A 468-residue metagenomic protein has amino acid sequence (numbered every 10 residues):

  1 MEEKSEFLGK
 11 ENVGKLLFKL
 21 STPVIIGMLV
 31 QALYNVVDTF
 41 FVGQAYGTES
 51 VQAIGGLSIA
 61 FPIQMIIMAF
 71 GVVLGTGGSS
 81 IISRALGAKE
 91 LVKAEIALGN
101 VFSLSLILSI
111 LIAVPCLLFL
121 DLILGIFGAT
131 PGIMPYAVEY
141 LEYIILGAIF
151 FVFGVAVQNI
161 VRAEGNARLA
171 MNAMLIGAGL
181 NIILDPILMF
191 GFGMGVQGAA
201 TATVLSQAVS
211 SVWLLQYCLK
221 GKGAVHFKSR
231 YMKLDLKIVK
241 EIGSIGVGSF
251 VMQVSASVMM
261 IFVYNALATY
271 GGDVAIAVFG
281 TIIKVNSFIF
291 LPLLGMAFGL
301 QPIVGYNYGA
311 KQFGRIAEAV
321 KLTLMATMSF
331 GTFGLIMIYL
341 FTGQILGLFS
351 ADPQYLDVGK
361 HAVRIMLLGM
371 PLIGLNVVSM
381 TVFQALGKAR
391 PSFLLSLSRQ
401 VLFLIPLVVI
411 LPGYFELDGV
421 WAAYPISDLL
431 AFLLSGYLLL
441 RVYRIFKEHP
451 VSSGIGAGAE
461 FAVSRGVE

Functional and structural regions predicted by a protein language model:
M1-S21, I82-I149, G191-V247, V304-G369 (+1 more regions): Short alpha-helical transmembrane segments in multi-pass integral membrane proteins
L8-F40, Q44-T48, P62-G77, I81 (+7 more regions): N-terminal transmembrane alpha-helices
F18, L33-Y34, L74, P115-F119 (+13 more regions): Residue-level signal for transmembrane alpha-helical positions in Major Facilitator Superfamily
K19, V42-M65, P131-Y136, V196-Q197 (+5 more regions): Interfacial/gating helices of multi-pass transporter permease domains
K19-D38, Y143, G154, G177 (+4 more regions): Transmembrane helical elements of multi-pass membrane transporters/channels
L29, L33-I54, L124-P131, I187-M194 (+5 more regions): Helix-terminus/linker motif at the lipid-water interface of multi-pass membrane proteins
I54-V114, F151-A170, Y264, V278-I336 (+3 more regions): Small-residue-rich hydrophobic transmembrane alpha-helices
I144-R162, A170-A178, A199-V212, L294-A297 (+3 more regions): Short runs within selected transmembrane alpha-helices of multi-pass transporters and secretion channels
